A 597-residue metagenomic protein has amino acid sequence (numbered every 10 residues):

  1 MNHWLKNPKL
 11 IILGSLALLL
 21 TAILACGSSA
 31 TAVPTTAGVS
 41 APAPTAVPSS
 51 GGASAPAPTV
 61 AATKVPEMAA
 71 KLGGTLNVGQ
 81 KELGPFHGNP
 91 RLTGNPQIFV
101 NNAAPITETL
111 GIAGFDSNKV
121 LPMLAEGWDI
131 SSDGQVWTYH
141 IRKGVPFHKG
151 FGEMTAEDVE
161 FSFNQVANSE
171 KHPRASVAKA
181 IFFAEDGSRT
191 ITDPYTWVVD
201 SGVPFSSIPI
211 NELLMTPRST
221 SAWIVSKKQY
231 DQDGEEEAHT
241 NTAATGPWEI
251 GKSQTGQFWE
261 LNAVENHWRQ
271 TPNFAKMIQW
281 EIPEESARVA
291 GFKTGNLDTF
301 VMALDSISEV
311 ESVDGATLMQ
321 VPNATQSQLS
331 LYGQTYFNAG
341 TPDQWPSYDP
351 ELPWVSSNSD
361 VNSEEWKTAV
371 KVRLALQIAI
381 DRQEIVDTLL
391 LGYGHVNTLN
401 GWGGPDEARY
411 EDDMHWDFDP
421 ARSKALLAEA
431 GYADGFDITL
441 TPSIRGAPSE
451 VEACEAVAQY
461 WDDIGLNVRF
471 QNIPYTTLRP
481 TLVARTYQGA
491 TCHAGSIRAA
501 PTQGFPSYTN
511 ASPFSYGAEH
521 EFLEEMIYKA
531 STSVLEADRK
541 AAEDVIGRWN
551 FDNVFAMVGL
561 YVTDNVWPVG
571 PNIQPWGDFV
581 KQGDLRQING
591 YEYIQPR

Functional and structural regions predicted by a protein language model:
H3-W4, I12, L18-A69, I112-D116 (+9 more regions): Extracytoplasmic/periplasmic ligand-capture domains
N77-S132, N164, N241-T245: N-terminal lobe/hinge region of extracytoplasmic solute-binding protein
L83, G144-V145, P204-F205: Acidic glycine-/aspartate-rich tracts in secreted/extracellular proteins
R91-N101, M154, V159, L213-T216: Short Gly/aromatic-enriched secondary-structure transition segments
A175-Q229, P571: Surface-exposed binding/hinge segments that line and control ligand-binding clefts or catalytic entry sites
L391-D413, N565-N572: Mature extracytoplasmic/periplasmic domains
V569-R597: Long beta-strand-rich cores associated with HINT superfamily self-processing modules
